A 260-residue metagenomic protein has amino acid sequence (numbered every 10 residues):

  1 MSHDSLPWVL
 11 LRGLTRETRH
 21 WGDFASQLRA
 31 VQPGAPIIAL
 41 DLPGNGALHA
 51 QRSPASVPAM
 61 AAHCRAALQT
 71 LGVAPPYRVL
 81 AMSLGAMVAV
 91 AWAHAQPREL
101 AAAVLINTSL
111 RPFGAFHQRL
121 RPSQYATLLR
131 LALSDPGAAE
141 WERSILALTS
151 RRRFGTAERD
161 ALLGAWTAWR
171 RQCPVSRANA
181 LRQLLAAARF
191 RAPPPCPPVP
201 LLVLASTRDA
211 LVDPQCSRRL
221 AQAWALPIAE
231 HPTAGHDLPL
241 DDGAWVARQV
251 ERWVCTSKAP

Functional and structural regions predicted by a protein language model:
S2-S53: Conserved HGGG/HGGXW glycine-rich cap/lid loop of the alpha/beta-hydrolase fold
P36-L80: Active-site loop/oxyanion-hole signature of alpha/beta-hydrolase fold enzymes
A81-G85, A89: Gly/Ala-rich beta-loop-alpha elbow adjacent to hydrolase catalytic centers
H94, A102-S134: Flexible "cap/lid" loop of the alpha/beta hydrolase fold
A138-P194: Conserved alpha/beta-hydrolase catalytic His-Asp/Glu region
P197, V203-A205, D209: Short beta-strand/loop motif that positions the catalytic acidic residue of the alpha/beta-hydrolase fold
A210-C216: Conserved alpha/beta-hydrolase "acid-adjacent" motif
A234-A247: Catalytic histidine-centered segment of alpha/beta-hydrolase-like enzymes
